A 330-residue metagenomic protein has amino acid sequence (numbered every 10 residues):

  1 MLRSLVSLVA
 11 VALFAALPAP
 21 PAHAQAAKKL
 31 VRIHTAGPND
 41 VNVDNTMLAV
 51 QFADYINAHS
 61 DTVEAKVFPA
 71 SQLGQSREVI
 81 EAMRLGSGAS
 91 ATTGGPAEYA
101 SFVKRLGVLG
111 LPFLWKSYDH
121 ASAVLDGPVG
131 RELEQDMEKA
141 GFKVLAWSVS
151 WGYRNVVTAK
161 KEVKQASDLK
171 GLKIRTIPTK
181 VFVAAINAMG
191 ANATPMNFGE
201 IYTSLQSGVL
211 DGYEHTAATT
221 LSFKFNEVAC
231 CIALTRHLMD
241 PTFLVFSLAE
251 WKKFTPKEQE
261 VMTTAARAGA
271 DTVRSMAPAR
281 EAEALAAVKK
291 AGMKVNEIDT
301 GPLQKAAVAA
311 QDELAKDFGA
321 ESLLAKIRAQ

Functional and structural regions predicted by a protein language model:
M1-S4: Positively charged n-region of N-terminal signal peptides that target proteins for export
S7-A16: Bacterial N-terminal signal peptides
P18-A24: Sec/Tat signal peptide C-region and signal peptidase I cleavage site
Q25-H120, V129, Q135-Q330: N-terminal secretory/targeting leader peptides
